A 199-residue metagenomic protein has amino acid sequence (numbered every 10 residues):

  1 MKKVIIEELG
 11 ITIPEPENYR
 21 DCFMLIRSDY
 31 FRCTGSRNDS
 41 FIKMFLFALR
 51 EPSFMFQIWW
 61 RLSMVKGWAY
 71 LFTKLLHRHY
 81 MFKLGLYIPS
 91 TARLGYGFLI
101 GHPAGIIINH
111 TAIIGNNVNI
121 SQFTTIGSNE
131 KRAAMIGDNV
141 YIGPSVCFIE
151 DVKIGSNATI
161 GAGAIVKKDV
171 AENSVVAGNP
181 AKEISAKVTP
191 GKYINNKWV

Functional and structural regions predicted by a protein language model:
M1-L84, G191-V199: Terminal amphipathic alpha-helical/low-complexity segments used for targeting or macromolecular assembly
L84, P89-S90, G95-Y96, G101-H110 (+11 more regions): Left-handed beta-helix
A171, K182, K187-V199: Conserved catalytic-core subdomain
